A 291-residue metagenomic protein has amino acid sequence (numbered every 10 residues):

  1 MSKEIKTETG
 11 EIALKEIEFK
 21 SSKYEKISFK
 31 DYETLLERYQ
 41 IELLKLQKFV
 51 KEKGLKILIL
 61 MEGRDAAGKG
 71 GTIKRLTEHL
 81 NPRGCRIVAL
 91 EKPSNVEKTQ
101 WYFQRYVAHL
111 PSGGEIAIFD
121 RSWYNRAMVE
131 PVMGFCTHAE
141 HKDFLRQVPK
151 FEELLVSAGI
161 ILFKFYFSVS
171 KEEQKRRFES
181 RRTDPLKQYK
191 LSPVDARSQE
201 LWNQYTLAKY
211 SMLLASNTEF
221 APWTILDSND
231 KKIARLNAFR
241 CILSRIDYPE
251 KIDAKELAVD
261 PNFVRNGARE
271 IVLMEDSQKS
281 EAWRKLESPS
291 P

Functional and structural regions predicted by a protein language model:
M1-P291: Glycine-rich phosphate-binding loop of ATP-dependent small-molecule kinases
